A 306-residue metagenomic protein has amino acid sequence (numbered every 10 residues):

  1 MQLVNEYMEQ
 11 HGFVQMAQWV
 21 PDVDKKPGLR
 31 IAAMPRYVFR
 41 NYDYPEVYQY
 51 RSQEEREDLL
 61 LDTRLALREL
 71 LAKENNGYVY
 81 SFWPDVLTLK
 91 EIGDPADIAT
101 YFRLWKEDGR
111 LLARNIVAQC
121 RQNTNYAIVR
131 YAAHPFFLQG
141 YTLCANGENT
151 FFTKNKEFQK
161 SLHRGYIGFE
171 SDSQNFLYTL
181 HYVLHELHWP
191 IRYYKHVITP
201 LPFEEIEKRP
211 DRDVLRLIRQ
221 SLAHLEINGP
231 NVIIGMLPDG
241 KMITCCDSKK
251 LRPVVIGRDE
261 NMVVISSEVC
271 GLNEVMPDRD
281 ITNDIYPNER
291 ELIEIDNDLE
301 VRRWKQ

Functional and structural regions predicted by a protein language model:
M1-Q306: Conserved short alpha-helical segments that host acidic/polar catalytic motifs at enzyme active sites
